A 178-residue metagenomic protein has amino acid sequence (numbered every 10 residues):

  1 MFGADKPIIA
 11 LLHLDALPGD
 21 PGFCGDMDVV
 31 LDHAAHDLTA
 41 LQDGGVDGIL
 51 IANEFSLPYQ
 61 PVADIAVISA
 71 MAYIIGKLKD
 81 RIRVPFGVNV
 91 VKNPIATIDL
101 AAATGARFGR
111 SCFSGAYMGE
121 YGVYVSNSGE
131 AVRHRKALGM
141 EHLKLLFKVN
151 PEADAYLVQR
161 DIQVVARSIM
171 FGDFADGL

Functional and structural regions predicted by a protein language model:
M1: N-terminal carbohydrate-binding accessory modules
A4: Conserved, well-structured core segments that form the ligand-binding/active-site neighborhood of functional domains
P7-I9, L14-Q60, A72-R81, N93-L178: Alpha/beta enzyme core
Q60-I68: Glycine-rich loop at the start of a catalytic domain that most often binds anionic cofactors/ligands
G87-V91: Structural motif
